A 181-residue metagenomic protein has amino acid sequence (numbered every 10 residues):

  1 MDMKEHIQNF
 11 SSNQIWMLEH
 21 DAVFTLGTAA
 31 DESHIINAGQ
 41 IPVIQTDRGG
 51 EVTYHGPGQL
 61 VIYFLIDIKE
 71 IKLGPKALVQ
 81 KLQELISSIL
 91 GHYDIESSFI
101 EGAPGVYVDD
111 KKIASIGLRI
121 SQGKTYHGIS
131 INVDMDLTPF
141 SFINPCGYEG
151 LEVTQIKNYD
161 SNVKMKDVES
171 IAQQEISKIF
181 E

Functional and structural regions predicted by a protein language model:
M1-I113, N162-K166: N-terminal lobe of the biotin/lipoate ligase/transferase fold
E70-A114, L118-E181: Long, positively charged amphipathic alpha-helical accessory segments at protein N-termini or as interdomain linkers
